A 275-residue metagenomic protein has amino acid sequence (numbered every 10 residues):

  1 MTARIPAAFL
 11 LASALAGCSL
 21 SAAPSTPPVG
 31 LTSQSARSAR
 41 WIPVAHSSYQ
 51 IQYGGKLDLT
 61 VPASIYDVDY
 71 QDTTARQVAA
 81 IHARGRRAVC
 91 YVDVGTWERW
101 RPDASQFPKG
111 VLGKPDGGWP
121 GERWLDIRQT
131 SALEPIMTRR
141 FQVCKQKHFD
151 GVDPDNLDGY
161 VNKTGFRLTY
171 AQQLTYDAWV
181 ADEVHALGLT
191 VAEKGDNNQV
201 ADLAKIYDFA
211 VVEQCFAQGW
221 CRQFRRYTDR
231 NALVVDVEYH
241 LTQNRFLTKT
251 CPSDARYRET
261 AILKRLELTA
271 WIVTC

Functional and structural regions predicted by a protein language model:
M1, A23, G95: Residue-level marker of positions within ordered structural domains that often coincide with functionally constrained
M1-A8: Bacterial N-terminal signal peptides that target proteins for export
L11: Cys-dependent condensing catalytic cores that perform Claisen condensation/acyl-transfer in fatty-acid/polyketide
A14-G17: C-terminal motif of bacterial Sec signal peptides marking the signal peptidase cleavage site
S19-S21: Bacterial signal peptide processing site
T26-S38: Post-signal peptide N-terminal segment of mature Sec-exported envelope proteins
A36-C275: Glycan-processing catalytic domains of CAZymes
